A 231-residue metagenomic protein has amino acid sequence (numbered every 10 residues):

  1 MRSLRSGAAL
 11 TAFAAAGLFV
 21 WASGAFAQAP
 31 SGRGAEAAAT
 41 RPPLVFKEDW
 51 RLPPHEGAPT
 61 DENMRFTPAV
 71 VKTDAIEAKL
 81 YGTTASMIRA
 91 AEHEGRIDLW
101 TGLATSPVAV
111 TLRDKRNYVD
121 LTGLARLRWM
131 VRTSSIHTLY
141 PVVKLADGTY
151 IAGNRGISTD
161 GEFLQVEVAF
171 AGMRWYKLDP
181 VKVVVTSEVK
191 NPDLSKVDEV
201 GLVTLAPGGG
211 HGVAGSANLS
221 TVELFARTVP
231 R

Functional and structural regions predicted by a protein language model:
M1-F13: Bacterial N-terminal signal peptides that target proteins for export
M1-L4, W21-A22, A29: Intrinsically disordered, low-complexity segments
T11-W21: Bacterial N-terminal signal peptides
F26-R231: Beta-rich carbohydrate-recognition modules and glycan-binding surfaces
